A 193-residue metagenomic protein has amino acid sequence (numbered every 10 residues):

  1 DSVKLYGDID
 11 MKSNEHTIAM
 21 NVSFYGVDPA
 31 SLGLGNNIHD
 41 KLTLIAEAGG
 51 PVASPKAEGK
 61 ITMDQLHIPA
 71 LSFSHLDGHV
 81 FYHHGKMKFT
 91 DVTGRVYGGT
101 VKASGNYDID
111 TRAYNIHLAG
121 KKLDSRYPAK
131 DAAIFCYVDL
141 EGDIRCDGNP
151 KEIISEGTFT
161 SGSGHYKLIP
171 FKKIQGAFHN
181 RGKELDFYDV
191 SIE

Functional and structural regions predicted by a protein language model:
D1-I192: Membrane-proximal interfacial segments on either side of biological membranes
